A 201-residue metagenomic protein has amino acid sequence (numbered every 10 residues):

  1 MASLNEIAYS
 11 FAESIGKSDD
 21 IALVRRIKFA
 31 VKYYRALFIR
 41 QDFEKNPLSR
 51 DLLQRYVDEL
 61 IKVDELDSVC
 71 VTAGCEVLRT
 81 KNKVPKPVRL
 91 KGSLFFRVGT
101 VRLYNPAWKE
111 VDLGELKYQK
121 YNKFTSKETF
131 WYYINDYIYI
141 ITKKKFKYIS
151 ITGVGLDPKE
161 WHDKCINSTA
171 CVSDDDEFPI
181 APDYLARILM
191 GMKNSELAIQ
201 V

Functional and structural regions predicted by a protein language model:
M1-V201: Glycine-enriched, solvent-exposed interface loops adjoining structured elements
